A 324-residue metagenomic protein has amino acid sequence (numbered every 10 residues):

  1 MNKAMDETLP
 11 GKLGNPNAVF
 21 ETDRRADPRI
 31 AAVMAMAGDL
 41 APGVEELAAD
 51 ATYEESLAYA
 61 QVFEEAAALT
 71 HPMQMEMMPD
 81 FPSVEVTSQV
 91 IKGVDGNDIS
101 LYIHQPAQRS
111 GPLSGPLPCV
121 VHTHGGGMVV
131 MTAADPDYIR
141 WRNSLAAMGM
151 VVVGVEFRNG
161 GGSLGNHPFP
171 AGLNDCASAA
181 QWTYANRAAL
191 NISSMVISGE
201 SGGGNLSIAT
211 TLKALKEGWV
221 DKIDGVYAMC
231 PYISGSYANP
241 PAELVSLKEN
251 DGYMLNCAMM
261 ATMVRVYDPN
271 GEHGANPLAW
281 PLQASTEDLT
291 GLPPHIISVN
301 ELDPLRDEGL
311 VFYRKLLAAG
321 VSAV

Functional and structural regions predicted by a protein language model:
N2-I30, A35-Y53, L57-A58, M73-M78 (+1 more regions): Alpha/beta-hydrolase superfamily serine-hydrolase fold, recognizing
Y59-P72: Short, basic/low-complexity N-terminal boundary segments at the transition from targeting/disordered tails
